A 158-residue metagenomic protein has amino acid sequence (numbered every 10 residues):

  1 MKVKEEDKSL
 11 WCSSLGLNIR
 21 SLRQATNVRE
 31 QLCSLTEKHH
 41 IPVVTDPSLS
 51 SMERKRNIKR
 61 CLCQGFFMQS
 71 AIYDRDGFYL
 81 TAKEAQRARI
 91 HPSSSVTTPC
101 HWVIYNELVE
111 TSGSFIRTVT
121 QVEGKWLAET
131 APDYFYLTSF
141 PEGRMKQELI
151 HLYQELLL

Functional and structural regions predicted by a protein language model:
M1-Q154: Second RecA-like catalytic domain
